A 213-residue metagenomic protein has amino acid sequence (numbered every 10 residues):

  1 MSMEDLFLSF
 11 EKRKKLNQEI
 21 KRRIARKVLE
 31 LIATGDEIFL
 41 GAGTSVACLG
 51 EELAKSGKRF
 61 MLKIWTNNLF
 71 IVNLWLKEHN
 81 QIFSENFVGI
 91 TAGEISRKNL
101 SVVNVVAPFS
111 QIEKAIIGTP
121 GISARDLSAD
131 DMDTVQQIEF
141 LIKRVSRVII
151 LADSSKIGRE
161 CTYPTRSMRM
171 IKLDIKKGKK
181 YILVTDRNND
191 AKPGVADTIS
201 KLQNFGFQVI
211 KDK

Functional and structural regions predicted by a protein language model:
M1-V106: N-terminal active-site beta-alpha-beta segment that forms phosphate/nucleotide-binding and substrate-recognition loops
L69-K213: Conserved phosphate- and dinucleotide-binding cores of soluble alpha/beta proteins, encompassing both enzyme active
